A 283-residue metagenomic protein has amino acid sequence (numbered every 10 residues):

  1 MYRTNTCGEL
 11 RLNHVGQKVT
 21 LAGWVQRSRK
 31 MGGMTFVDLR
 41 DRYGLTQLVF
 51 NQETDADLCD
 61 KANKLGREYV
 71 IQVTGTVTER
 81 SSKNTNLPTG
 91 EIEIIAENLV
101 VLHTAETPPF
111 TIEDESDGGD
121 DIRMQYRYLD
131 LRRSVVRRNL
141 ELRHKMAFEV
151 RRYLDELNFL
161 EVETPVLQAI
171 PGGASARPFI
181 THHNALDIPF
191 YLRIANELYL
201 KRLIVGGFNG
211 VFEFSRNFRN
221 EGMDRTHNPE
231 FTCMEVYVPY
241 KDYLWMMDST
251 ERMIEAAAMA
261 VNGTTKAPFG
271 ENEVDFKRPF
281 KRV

Functional and structural regions predicted by a protein language model:
M1-V283: Class II aminoacyl-tRNA synthetase catalytic cores and aaRS-like
